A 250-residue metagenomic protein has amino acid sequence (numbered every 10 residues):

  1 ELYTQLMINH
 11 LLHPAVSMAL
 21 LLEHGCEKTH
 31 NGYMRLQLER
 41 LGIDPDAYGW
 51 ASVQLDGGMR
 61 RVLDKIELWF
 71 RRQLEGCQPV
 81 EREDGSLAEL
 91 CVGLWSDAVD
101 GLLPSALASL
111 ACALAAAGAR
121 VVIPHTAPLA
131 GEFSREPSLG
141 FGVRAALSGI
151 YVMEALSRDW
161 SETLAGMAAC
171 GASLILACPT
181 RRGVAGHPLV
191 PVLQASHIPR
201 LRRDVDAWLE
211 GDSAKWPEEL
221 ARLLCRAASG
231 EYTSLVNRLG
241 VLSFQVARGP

Functional and structural regions predicted by a protein language model:
E1-P250: Metallocofactor- and cofactor-centric catalytic cores in central/energy metabolism, strongly enriched
